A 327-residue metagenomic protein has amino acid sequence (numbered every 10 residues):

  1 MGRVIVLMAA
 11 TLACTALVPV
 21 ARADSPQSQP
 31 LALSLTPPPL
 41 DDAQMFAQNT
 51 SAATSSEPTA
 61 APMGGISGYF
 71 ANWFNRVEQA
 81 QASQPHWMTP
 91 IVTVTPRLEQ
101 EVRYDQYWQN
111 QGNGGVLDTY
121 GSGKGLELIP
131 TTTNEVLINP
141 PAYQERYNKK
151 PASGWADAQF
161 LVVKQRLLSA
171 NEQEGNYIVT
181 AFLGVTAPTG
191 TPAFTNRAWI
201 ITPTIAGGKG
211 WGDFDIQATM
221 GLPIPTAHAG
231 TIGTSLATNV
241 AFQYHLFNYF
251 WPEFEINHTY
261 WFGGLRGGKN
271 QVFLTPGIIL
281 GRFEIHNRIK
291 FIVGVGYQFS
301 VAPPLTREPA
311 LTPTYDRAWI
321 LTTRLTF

Functional and structural regions predicted by a protein language model:
M1-V4: Positively charged n-region of N-terminal signal peptides that target proteins for export
V6-A16: Bacterial N-terminal signal peptides
L17-A23: Sec/Tat signal peptide C-region and signal peptidase I cleavage site
D24-F327: Transmembrane beta-barrel domains of Gram-negative outer membranes and organellar outer membranes
